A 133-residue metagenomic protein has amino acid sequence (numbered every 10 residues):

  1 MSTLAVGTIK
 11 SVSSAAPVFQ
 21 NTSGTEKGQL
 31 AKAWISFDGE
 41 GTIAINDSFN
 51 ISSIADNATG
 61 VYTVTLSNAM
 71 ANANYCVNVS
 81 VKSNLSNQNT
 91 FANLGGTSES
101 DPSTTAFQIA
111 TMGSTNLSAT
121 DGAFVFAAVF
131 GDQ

Functional and structural regions predicted by a protein language model:
S2-N72, G113-Q133: Extracellular receptor-binding modules and their adjoining Ser/Thr/Gly/Asp/Asn-rich linkers
L4, I9, W34, I51 (+4 more regions): Generic preference for hydrophobic/aromatic residues in regular secondary structure cores
Y75-V81: Change to "...patches in solvent-exposed regions of secreted, membrane-anchored, or virion-exposed structural
N84-Q133: Extracellular jelly-roll beta-sandwich "head" domains, especially the C-terminal globular C1q domain
